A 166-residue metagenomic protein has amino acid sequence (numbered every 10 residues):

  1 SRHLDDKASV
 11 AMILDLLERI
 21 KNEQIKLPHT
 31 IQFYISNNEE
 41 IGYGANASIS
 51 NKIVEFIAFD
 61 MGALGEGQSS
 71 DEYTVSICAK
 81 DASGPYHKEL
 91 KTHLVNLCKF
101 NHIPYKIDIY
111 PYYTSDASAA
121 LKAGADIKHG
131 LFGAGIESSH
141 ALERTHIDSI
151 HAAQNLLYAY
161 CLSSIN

Functional and structural regions predicted by a protein language model:
S1-K80, Y113, A117: Acidic/histidine-rich catalytic neighborhood of metal-dependent amide-processing enzymes
V75-N166: Active-site-adjacent substrate-binding region of metalloamidase/peptidase-like peptide-processing proteins
